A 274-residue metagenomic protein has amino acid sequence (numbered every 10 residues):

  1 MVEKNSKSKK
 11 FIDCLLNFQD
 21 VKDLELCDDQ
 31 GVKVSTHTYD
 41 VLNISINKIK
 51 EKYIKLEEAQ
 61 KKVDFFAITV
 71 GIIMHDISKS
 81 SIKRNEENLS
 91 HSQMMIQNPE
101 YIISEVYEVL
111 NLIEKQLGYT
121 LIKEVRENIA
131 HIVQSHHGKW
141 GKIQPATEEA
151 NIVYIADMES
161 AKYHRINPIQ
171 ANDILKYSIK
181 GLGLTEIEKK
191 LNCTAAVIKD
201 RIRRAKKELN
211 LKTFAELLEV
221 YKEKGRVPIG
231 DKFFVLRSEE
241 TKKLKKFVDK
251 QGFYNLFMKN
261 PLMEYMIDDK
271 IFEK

Functional and structural regions predicted by a protein language model:
M1-L89: Acidic/His-rich, divalent-metal-binding segments that scaffold phosphate/diphosphate chemistry
D28-D29, E58-I166: Divalent metal-dependent catalytic cores for phosphoryl transfer on phosphate-bearing substrates
H131, K176, D200, R204-K207 (+1 more regions): DNA-binding alpha-helical recognition surfaces that contact promoter or target DNA
Q170-I174: Short alpha-helical "packing" element that flanks the helix-turn-helix/winged-helix DNA-binding module
L175-L182, Y221: Short helix-to-turn junction characteristic of helix-turn-helix DNA-binding domains, especially the helix
G183-T213: Recognition helix of helix-turn-helix DNA-binding domains
K206-K242: Basic, Lys/Arg-enriched C-terminal extension of HTH/homeodomain DNA-binding domains
L236-K274: Helix-turn-helix/homeodomain-like alpha-helical modules used for DNA recognition and transcription-factor dimerization
